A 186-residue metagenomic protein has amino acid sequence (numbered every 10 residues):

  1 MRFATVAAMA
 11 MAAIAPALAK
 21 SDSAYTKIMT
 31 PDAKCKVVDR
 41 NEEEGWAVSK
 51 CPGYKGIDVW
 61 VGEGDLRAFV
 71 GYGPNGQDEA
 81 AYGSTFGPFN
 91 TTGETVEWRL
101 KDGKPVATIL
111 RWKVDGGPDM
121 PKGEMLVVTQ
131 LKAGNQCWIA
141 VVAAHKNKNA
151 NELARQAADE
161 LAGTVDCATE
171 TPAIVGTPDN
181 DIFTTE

Functional and structural regions predicted by a protein language model:
F3-A4, A15-A81: Charge-rich, low-complexity N-terminal segments
K20, K27, K34-K36, K50 (+6 more regions): Context-gated lysine
A33-C35, A47-P52, A133-I139, G163-C167 (+1 more regions): Functionally engaged cysteine thiol sites
Q77-E79, G117, N147-N149: A short local loop/turn or secondary-structure capping micro-motif enriched for an aromatic residue
T85-H145: Short helix/strand-capping turn motifs
A143-E186: C-terminal partner/receptor-binding element of secreted or periplasmic proteins
